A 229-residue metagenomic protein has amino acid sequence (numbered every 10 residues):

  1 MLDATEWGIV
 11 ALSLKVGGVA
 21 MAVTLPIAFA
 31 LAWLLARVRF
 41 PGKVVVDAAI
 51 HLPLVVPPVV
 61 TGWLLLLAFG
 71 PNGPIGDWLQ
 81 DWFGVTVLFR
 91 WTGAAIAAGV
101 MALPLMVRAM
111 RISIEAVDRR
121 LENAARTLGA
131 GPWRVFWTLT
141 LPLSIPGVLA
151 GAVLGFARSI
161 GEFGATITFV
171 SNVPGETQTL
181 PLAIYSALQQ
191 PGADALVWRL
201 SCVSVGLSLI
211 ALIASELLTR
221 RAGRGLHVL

Functional and structural regions predicted by a protein language model:
M1-A22, L34-K43, Q80-G84, S186-A195: Periplasmic/extracellular loop-to-transmembrane helix junction in inner-membrane transport proteins
M1-A4, G62-G99, F169-V173: Membrane-interfacial helix termini and adjacent extracytoplasmic/periplasmic loops of multi-pass transporters
M1-T5, F169-L209: Interhelical loop and adjacent transmembrane-helix boundary motif in polytopic membrane transport permeases
G17, M21-F29, W33, V59 (+7 more regions): Hydrophobic positions within alpha-helical transmembrane segments of bacterial inner-membrane proteins
V19-I50, W63-L65, S113-E115, R120-L121 (+3 more regions): Transmembrane-helix boundary motif in ABC transporter permease subunits
A22, V107-M110, I114, D118 (+1 more regions): Transmembrane alpha-helices
G42, R108-E122, R126-A130, D194-L229: C-terminal transmembrane helix and the adjacent membrane-cytosol boundary/short C-terminal tail of inner/organellar
G70-P71, V148-S186: Non-cytoplasmic
